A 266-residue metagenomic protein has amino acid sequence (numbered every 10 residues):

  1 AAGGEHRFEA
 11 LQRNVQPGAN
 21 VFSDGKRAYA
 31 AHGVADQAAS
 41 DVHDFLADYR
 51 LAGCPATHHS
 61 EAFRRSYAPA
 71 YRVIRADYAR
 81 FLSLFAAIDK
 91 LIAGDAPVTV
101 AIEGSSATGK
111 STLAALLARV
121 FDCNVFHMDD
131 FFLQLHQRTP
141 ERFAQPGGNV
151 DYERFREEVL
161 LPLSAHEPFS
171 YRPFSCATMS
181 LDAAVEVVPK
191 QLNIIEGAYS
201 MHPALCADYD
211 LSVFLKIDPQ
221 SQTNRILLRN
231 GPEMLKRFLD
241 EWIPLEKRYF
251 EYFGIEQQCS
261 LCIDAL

Functional and structural regions predicted by a protein language model:
A1-R64: Long, basic/Gly/Ser/Thr-rich N-terminal segments that mediate initial subcellular attachment or targeting
Y67-I92: N-terminal pre-Walker A segment at the start of P-loop NTPase domains
T99-A101: Short hydrophobic/aromatic beta-strand immediately N-terminal to the Walker A/P-loop
S105: P-loop (Walker A) phosphate-binding loop of NTP-binding proteins
K110: Conserved lysine of the Walker
L113: Hydrophobic positions on the alpha1 helix immediately C-terminal to the Walker A/P-loop
N124-H127, L133-D182, L192: Conserved nucleotide-sensing/catalytic segment adjacent to the nucleotide-binding pocket in NTP-handling enzymes
L181-R229: ATP-dependent NMP and nucleoside kinases share a basic, alpha-helical "lid"
